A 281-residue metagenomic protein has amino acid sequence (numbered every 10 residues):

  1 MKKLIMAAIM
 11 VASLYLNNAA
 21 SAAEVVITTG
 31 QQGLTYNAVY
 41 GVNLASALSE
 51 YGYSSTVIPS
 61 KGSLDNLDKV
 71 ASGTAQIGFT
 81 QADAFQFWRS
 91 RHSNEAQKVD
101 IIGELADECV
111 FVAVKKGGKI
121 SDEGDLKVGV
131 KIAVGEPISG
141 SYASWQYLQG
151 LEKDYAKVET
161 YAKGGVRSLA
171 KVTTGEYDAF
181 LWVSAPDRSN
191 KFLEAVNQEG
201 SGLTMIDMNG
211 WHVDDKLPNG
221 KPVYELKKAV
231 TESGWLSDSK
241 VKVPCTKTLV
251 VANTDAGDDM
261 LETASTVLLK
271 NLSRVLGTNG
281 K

Functional and structural regions predicted by a protein language model:
M1-L4: Positively charged n-region of N-terminal signal peptides that target proteins for export
M6-L16: Hydrophobic helical h-region of N-terminal Sec-dependent signal peptides in bacterial secretory/periplasmic proteins
A23-T56, V110-A170, T174: Bilobed "Venus flytrap"/periplasmic-binding protein-like clamshell domains and structurally analogous long
G41-V42, I58-A96, R167-V172, D187-V196: Pocket-flanking alpha-helical
A82-A84, G118, S141-S239: Pocket-lining segment of extracytoplasmic ligand-binding domains
E95-L105, V230-K242: A structural signal for short loop-to-beta-strand junctions that line the ligand-binding cleft of periplasmic/secreted
I101-V110, N197-G200, N209-G210, V241-K247: Short Pro/Gly-enriched coil loops immediately N-terminal to beta-strands
K247-K281: Extracellular/periplasmic juxtamembrane helices and adjacent flexible linkers that interface with membrane partners
